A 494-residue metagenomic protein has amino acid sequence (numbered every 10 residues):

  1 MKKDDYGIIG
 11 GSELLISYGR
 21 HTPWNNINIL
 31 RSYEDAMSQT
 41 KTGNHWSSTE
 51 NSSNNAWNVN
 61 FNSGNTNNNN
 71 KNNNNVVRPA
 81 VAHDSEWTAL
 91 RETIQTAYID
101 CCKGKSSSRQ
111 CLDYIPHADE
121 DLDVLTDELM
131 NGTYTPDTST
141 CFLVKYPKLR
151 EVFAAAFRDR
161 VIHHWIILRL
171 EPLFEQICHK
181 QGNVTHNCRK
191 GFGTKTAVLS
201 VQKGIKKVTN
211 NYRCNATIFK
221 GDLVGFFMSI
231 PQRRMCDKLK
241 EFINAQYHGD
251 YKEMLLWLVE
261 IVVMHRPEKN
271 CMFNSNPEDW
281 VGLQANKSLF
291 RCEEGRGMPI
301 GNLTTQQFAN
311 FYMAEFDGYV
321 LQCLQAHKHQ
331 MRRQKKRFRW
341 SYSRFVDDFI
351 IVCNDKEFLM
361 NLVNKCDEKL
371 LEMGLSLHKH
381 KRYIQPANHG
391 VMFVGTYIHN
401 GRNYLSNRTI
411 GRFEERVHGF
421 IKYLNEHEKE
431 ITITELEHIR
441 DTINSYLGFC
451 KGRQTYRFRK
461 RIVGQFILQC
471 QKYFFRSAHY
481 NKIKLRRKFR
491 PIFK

Functional and structural regions predicted by a protein language model:
K2-S85: C-terminal, surface-exposed recognition/capping segments
S85-D123, R486-K494: Non-catalytic, polymerase-adjacent accessory regions of viral genome-replication enzymes
G104-S108, L112, D137-V161, C178-F192 (+2 more regions): Short, conserved non-catalytic motifs in the polymerase core
Y114-T138: Amphipathic alpha-helical blocks
A155-A156, H164, K287-L289, E293-E294 (+5 more regions): Right-hand nucleic-acid polymerase module
E171-P231: Active-site-proximal segment of RNA-dependent polymerases
N210-V346, I350-K365: Conserved polymerase palm-domain catalytic core
